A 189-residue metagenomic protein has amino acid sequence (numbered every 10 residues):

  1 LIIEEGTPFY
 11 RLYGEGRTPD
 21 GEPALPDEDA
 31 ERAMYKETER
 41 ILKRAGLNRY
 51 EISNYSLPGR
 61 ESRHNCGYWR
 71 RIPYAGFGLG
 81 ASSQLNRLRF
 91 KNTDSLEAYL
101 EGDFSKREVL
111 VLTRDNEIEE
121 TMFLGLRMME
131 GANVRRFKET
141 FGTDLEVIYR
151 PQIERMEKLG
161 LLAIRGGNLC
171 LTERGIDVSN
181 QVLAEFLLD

Functional and structural regions predicted by a protein language model:
L1-T143: C-terminal scaffold of the Radical SAM
N116-F123, R150, I176, N180: Non-catalytic, well-ordered alpha-helical scaffold segments
V134, I164, S179: Short active-site-adjacent structural elements
G142-E157: Short amphipathic alpha-helical interaction segments
E157-G167: A short, conserved structural fragment
N168-T172: Minor-groove-contacting beta-hairpin "wing" of winged helix-turn-helix DNA-binding domains
R174-D189: Short, amphipathic alpha-helical interaction segments positioned at domain boundaries
